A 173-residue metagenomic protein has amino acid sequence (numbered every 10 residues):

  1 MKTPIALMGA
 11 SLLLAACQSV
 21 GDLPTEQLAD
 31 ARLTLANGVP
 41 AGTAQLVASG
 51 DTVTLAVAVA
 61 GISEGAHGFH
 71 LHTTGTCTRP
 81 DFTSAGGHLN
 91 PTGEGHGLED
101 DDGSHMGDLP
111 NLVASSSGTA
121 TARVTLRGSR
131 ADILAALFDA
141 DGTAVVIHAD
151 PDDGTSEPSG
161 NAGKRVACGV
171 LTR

Functional and structural regions predicted by a protein language model:
M1-P4: Positively charged n-region of N-terminal signal peptides that target proteins for export
A6-A15: Bacterial N-terminal signal peptides
A15-A66, L71-R173: N-terminal leader/targeting pre-sequences
